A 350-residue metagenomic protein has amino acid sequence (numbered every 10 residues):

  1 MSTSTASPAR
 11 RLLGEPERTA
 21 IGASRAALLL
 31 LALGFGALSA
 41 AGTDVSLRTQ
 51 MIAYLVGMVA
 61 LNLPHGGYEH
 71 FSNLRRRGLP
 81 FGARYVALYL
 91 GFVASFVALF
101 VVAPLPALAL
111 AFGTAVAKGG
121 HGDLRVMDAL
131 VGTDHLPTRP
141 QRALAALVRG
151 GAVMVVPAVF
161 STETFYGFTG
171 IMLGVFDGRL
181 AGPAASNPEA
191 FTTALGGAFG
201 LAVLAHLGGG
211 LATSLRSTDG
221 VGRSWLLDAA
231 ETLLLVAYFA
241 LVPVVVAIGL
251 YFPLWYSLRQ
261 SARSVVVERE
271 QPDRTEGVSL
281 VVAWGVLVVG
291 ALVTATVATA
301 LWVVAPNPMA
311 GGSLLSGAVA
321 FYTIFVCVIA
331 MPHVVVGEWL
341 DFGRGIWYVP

Functional and structural regions predicted by a protein language model:
M1-A27, M127-L147, G208-L226, V265-G285 (+1 more regions): Haloarchaeal acidic low-complexity proteome signature biased toward cell-envelope/secretome components but also
M1-P64, T323-G343: N-terminal signal-anchor module of multipass membrane proteins
A32-F35, A87-V97, A229-A237: Hydrophobic, membrane-inserted alpha-helices
T43-Q50, A98-L108, Y238-I248: Transmembrane helix interruption/hinge and helix-loop junction motifs
V45-S46, T299-T323: Extracellular/periplasmic helix-loop-helix junctions in multi-pass membrane proteins
V59-P64, F112-R125, P253-S264: Alpha-helical transmembrane segments and their membrane-interface exit regions
G78-L79, A83, A94-T162, T169-L180: Membrane-interface helix-loop-helix junctions at boundaries between adjacent transmembrane segments
V153-F252, Y256-R259: Generic multipass alpha-helical transmembrane bundles of integral membrane proteins
